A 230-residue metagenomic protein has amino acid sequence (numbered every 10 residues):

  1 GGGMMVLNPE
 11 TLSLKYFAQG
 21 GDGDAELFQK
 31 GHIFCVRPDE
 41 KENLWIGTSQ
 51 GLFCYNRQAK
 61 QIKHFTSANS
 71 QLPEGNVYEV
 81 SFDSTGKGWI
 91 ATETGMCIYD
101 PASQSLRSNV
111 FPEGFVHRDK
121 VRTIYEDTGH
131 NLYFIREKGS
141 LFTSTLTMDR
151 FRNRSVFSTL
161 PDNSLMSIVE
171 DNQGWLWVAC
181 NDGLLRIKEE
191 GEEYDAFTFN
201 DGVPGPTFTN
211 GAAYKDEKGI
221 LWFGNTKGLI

Functional and structural regions predicted by a protein language model:
G1-I230: Carboxylate-rich, polar loop motifs that coordinate divalent cations or form catalytic acidic clusters
